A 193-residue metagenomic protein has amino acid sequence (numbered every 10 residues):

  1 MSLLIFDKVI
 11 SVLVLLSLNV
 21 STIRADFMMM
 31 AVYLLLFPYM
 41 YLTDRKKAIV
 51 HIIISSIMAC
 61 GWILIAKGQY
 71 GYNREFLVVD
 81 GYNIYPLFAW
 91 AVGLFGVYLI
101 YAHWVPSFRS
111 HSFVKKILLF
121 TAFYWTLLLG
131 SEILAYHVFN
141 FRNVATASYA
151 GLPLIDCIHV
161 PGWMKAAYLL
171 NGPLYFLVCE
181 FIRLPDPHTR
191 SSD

Functional and structural regions predicted by a protein language model:
M1-D193: Aromatic-rich, lipid-facing transmembrane alpha helices and their immediate juxtamembrane interface loops in integral
